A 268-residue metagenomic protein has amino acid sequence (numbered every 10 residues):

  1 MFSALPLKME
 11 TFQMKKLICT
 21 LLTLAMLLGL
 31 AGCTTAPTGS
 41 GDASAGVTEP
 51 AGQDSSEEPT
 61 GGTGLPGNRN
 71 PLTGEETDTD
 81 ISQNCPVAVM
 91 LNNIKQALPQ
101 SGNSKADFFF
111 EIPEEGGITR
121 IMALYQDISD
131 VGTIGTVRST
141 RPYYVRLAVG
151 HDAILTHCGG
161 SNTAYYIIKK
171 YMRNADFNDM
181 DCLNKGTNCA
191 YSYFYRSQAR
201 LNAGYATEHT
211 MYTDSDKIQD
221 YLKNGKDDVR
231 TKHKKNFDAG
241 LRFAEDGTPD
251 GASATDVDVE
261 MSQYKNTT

Functional and structural regions predicted by a protein language model:
S3, K8-L17, L21-L22: Positively charged n-region of N-terminal signal peptides that target proteins for export
G29-G32: C-terminal motif of bacterial Sec signal peptides marking the signal peptidase cleavage site
T34-A36: Bacterial signal peptide processing site
G39-T60: Intrinsically disordered, low-complexity serine/threonine-rich repeat tracts
A45-G46, P59-F110, E115-T268: A surface/extracellular/periplasmic glyco- and lipid-processing/surface-interacting theme
